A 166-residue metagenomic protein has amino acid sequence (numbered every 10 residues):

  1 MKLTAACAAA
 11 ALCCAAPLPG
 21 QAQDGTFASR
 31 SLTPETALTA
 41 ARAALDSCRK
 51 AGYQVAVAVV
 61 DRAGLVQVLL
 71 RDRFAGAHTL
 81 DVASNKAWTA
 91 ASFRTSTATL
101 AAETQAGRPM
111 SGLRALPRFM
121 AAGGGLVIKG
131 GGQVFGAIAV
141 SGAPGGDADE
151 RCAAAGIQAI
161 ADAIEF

Functional and structural regions predicted by a protein language model:
M1-A8: Bacterial N-terminal signal peptides that target proteins for export
C7, C13-C14: Cysteine-centered motifs
A15-P19: N-terminal signal peptide c-region/cleavage motif recognized by signal peptidases
Q21-F166: Flexible, solvent-exposed loop/hinge segments and secondary-structure transition points
